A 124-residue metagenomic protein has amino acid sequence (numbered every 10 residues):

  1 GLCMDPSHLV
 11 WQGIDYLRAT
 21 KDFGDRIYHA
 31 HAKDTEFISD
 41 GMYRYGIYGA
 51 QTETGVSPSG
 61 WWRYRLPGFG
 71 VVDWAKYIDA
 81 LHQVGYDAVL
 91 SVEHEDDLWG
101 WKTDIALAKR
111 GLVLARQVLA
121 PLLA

Functional and structural regions predicted by a protein language model:
G1-A124: Histidine-acidic metal/acid-base catalytic patches
